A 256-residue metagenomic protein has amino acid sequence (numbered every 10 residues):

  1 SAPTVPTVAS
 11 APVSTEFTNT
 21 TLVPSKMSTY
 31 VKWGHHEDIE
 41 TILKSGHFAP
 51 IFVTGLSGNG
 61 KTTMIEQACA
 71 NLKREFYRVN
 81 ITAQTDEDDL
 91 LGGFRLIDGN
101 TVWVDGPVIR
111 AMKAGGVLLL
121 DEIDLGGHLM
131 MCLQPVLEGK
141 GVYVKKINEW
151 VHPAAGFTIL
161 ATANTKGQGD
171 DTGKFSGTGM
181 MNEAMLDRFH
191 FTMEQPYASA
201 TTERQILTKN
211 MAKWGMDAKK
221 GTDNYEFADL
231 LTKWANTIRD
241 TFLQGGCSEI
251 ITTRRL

Functional and structural regions predicted by a protein language model:
S1-L256: C-terminal regulatory/interaction module of P-loop NTP-utilizing enzymes
